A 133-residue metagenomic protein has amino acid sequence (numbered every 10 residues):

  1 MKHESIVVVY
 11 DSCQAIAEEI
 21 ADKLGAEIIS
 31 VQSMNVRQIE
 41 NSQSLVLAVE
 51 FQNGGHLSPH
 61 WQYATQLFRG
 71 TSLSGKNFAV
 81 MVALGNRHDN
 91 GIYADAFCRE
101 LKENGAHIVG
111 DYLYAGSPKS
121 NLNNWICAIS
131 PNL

Functional and structural regions predicted by a protein language model:
K2-V7, D11-I29, S42-L133: FMN-binding flavodoxin-like domain, especially the glycine-rich phosphate-binding loop
S33-Q38, N121: Short acidic active-site motifs
